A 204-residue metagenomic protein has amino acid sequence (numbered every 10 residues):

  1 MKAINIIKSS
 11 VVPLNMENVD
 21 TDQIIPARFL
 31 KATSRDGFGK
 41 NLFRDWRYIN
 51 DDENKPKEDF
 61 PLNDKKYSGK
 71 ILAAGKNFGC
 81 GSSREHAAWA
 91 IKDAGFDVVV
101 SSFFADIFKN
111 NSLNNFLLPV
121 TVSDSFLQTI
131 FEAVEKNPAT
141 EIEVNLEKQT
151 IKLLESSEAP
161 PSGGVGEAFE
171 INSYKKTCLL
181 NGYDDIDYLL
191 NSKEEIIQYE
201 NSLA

Functional and structural regions predicted by a protein language model:
M1-K31, K176-D184, Y188-A204: N-terminal, positively charged, Ser/Thr/Ala/Gly-biased leader segments that form transit/presequence-like amphipathic
I6, K31, R35-E141, L146: Feature captures the catalytic cores and cofactor-binding loops of soluble hydro-lyases/lyases that act on carboxylate
I25, N111-N114, I171: Short acidic, glycine/serine/threonine-rich loops at helix termini
K148-L153: Short polybasic amphipathic segments
S162-G164: Glycine-biased, low-complexity coil/linker segments
A168-Y174: Acidic, glycine- and histidine-enriched catalytic cores of nucleic acid- and nucleotide-handling enzymes, centered on
